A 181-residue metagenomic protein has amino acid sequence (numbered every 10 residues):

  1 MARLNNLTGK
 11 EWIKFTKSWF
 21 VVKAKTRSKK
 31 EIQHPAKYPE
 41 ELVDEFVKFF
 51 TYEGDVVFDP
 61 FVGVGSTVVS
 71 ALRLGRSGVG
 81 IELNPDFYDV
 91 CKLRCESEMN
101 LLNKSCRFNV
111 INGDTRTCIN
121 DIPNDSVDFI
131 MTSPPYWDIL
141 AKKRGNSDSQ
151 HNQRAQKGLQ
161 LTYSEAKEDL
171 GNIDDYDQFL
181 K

Functional and structural regions predicted by a protein language model:
M1-K181: S-adenosyl-L-methionine-dependent nucleic acid methyltransferase catalytic domains
